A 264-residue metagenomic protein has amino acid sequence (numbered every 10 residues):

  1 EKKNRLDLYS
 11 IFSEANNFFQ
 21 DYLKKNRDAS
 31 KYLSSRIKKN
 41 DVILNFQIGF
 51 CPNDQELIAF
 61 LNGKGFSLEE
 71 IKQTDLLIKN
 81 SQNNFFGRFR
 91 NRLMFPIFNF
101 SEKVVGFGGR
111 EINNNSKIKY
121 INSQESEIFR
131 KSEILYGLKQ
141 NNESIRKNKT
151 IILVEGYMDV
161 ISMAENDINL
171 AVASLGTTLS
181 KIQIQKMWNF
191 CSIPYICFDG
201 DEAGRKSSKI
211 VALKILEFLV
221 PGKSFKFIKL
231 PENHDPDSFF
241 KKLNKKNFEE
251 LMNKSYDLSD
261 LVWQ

Functional and structural regions predicted by a protein language model:
E1-D28: Conserved active-site segments centered on acidic
E1-K2, Y195-E202, V220-F225, K245-E250: Short, polar/flexible loop-turn hinges at active-site or ligand-entry regions and domain interfaces
E1-K3, F12, D54-F190, S207-S208: Phosphate-handling DNA/RNA-contact segment within nucleic-acid enzymes
R5, Y9-F12, L135, K181 (+5 more regions): Amphipathic alpha-helical transducer elements in NTP-driven molecular machines
L6, I151-L153, S192-A203, S208 (+1 more regions): Acidic beta-strand-to-loop metal/phosphate-binding motif
K31, S35-I58: Short, conserved phosphate-binding/catalytic loop or strand-edge motifs used in phosphoryl-/nucleotidyl-transfer
K186, K214-P221: Arginine/glycine-rich "motif VI" loop of SF2 helicases in the C-terminal RecA-like domain
G222-Q264: C-terminal or mid-to-C-terminal helical accessory/interaction module adjacent to the motor/catalytic core
